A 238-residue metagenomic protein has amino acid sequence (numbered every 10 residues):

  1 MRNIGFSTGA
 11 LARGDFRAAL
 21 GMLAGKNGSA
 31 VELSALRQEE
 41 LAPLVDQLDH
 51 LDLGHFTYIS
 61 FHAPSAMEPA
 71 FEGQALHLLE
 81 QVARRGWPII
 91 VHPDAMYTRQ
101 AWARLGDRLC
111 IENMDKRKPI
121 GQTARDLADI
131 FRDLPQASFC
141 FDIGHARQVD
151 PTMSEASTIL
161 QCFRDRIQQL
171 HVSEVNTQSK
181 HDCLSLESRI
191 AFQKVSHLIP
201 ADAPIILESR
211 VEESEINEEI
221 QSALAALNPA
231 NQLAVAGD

Functional and structural regions predicted by a protein language model:
M1-T8, A12-N27, D52, F71-R85 (+3 more regions): Histidine-acidic metal/acid-base catalytic patches
R2, G28-R99, P204-I205, E212: Structural motif corresponding to the early beta-alpha repeats
A10-A12, A35-E39, A63-M67, A95-Y97 (+4 more regions): Active-site-proximal loop/turn and secondary-structure-junction residues that shape catalytic pockets, frequently
S34-L36, I111-M114, A230-D238: A generic structural motif
L41-L44, P69-F71, P119-Q122, S179-C183: Active-site-adjacent loop/helix micro-motif of nuclease/hydrolase catalytic cores
F56-I59, A103-M114, A137, A223-A225: Active-site regions of enzymes building and remodeling cell-envelope glycoconjugates
I89-D133: Hydrophobic, well-structured mid-protein blocks that either form specific transmembrane helices
